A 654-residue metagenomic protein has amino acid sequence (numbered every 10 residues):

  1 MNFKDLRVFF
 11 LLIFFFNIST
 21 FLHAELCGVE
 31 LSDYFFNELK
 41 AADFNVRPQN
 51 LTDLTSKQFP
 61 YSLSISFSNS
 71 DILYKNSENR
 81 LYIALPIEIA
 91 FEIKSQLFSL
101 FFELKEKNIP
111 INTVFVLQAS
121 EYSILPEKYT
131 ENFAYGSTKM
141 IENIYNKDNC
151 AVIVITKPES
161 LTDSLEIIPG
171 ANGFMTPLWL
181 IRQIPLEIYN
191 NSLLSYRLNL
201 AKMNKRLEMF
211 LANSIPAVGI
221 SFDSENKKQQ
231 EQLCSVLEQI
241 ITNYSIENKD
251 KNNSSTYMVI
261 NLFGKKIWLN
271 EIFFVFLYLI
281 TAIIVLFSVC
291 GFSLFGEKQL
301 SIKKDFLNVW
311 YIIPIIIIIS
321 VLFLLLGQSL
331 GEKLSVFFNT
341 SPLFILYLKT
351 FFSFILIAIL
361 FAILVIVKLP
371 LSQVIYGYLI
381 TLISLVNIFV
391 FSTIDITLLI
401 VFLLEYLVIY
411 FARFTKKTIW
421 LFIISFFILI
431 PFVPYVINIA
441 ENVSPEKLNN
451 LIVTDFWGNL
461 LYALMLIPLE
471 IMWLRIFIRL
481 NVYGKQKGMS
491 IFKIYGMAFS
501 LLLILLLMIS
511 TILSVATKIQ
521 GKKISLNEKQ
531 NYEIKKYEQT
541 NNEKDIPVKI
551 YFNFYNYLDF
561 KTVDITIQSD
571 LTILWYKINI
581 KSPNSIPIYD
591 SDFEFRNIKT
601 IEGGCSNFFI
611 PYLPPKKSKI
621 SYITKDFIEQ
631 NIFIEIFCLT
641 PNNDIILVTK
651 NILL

Functional and structural regions predicted by a protein language model:
N2-F9: Bacterial N-terminal signal peptides that target proteins for export
K4, D33, N37, A41 (+8 more regions): Polar/charged alpha-helical tracts
F10-N17: Bacterial N-terminal signal peptides
L22-K265: Soluble extramembrane regions of membrane proteins in the secretory/endomembrane system
C27-S68, Y74-E78, A90, K94-S95 (+2 more regions): Extracytosolic and intramembrane catalytic regions of membrane-associated proteins in envelope/secretory systems
T242-L294, I315: Charged, amphipathic alpha-helical linkers/stalks
F274-Y589, E594-I598, Y622, I628: Alpha-helical transmembrane segments of integral membrane proteins
